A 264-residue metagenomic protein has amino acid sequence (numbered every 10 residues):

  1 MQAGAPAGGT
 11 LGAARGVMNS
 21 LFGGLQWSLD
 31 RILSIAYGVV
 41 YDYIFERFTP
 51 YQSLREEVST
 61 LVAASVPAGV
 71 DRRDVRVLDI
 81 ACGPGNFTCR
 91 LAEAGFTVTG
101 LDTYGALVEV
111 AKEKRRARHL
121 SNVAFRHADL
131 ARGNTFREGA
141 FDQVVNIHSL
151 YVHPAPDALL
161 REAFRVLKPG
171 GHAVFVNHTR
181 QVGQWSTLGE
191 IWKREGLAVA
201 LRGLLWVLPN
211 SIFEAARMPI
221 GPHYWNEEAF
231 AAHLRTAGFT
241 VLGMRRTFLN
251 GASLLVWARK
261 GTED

Functional and structural regions predicted by a protein language model:
G4, G8-R72, N86, R90 (+2 more regions): Conserved class I S-adenosyl-L-methionine
L78, P84-R132: Class I SAM-dependent methyltransferase SAM/SAH-binding core
A131-Q143: A short acidic, Gly/Pro-enriched loop at the edge of an enzyme's catalytic core that lines a small-molecule cofactor
Q143-A155: A short SAM/SAH-binding and catalytic strip from SAM-dependent methyltransferases
D157-P169: A short glycine-rich, Lys/Arg-flanked "PGG" loop and its adjoining helix->strand segment in the class I
V174-R202: Conserved class I S-adenosyl-L-methionine
G221-A237: Short alpha-helix
H233, A237-D264: Core SAM-dependent methyltransferase catalytic element
